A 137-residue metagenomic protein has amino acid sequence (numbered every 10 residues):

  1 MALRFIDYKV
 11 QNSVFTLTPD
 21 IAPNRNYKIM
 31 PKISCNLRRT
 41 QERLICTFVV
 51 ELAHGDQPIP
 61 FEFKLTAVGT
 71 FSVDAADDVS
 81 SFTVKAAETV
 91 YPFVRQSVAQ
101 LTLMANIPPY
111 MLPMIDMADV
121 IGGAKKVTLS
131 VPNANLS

Functional and structural regions predicted by a protein language model:
M1-T89, Q96-S137: N-terminal intrinsically disordered, cationic/polar leader segments that include organellar targeting peptides
